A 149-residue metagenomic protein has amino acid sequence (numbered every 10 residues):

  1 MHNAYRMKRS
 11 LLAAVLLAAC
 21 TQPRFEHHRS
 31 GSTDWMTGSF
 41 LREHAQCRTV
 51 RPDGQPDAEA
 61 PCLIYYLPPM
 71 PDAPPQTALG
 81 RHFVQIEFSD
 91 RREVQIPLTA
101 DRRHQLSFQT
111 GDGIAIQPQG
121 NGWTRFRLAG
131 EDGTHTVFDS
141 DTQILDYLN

Functional and structural regions predicted by a protein language model:
M1-Y5: N-terminal secretory signal peptides that target proteins for export/translocation
R6-A13: Sec-dependent signal peptide recognition, specifically the positively charged N-region followed immediately by
A18-A19: C-terminal motif of bacterial Sec signal peptides marking the signal peptidase cleavage site
R24-N149: Cysteine-centric segments in proteins
